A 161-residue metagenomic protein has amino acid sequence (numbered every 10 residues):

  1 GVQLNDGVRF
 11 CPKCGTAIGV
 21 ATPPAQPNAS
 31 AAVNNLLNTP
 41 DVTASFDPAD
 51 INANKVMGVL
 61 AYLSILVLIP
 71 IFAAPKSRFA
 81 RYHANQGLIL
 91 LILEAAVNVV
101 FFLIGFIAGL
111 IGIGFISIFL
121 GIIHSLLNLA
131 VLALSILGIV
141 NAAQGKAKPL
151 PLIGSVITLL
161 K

Functional and structural regions predicted by a protein language model:
G1-A29: Cys/His-rich metal-coordination motifs, chiefly Zn-binding "fingers/knuckles"
P23-D50: Intrinsically disordered, low-complexity cytosolic tails and juxtamembrane linkers of membrane/envelope proteins
P48-G58: Short, Lys/Arg-rich cytosolic juxtamembrane segment immediately N-terminal
M57-A73, G87-G138: Hydrophobic alpha-helical transmembrane segments in multi-pass membrane proteins
R78: Secreted/periplasmic proteins that engage bacterial cell-wall peptidoglycan
A143-L159: Juxtamembrane/interfacial segments flanking transmembrane helices
